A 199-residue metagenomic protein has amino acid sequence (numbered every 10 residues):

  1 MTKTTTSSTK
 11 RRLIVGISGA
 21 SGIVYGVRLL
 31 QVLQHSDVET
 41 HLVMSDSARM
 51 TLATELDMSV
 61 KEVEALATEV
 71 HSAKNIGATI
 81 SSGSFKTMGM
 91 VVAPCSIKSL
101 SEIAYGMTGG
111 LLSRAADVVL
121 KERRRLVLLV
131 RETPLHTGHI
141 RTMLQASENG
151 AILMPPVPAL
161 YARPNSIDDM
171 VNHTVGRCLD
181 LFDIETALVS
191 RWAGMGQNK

Functional and structural regions predicted by a protein language model:
M1-V127, T133-K199: A cross-family phosphate/adenosyl-ligand binding-site feature
